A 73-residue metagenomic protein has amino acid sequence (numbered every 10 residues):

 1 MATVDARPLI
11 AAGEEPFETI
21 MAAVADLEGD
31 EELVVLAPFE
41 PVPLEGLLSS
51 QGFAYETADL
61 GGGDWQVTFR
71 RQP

Functional and structural regions predicted by a protein language model:
M1-E28: An N-terminal amphipathic alpha-helical segment
D5, V34, T68-R70: Generic structural detector for well-ordered beta-strands
I10, P41-P43, G61, P73: Residues that cap or initiate secondary-structure elements
P16-T19, L48-S50, R70: Surface-exposed beta-strand edges and their flanking turn/coil or helix-capping segments
D26, G46, A58-L60: Sterically constrained small-residue positions within well-ordered secondary structures of folded domains
V34-A54: Short, structured protein-protein interaction patches enriched in aromatics and acidic/basic residues, typified by
G52-P73: C-terminal edge-of-domain segments
